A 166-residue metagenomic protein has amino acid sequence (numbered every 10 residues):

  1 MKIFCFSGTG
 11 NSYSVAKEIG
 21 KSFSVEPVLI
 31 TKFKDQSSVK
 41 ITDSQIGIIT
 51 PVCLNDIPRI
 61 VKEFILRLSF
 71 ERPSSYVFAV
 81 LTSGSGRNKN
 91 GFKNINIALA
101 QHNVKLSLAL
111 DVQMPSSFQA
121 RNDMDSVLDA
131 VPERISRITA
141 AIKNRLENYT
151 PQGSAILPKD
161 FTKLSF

Functional and structural regions predicted by a protein language model:
K2-I3, G8-S14, K21-D35, K40-F166: FMN-binding flavodoxin-like domain, especially the glycine-rich phosphate-binding loop
